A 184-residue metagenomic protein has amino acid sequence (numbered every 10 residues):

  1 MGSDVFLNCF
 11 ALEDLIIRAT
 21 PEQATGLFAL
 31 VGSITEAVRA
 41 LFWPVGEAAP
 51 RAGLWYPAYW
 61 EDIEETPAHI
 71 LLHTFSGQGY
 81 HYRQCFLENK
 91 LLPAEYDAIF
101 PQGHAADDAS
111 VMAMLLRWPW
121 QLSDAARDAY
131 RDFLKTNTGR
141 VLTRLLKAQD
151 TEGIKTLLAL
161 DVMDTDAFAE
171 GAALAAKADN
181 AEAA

Functional and structural regions predicted by a protein language model:
M1-A184: Solvent-exposed loop and capping/linker segments of extracellular ligand-binding repeat ectodomains
